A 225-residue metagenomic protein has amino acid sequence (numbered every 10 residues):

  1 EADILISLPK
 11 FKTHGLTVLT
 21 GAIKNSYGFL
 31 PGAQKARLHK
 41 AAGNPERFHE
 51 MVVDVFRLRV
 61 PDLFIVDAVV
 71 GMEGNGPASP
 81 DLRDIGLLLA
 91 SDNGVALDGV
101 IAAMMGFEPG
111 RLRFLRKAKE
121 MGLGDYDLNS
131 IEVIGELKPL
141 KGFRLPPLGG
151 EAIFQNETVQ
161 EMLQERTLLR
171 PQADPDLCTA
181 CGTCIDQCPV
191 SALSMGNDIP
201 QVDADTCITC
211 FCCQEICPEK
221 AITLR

Functional and structural regions predicted by a protein language model:
E1-Q172: Extended, low-polarity segments enriched in aliphatic/aromatic residues
A173, T183-Q201, C212-R225: Iron-sulfur cluster-binding cysteine motifs and their immediate structural context in ferredoxin-like electron-transfer
L177: Functionally critical alpha/beta secondary-structure elements and their flanking flexible loops that scaffold catalytic
I208-T209: Extended, alpha-helix-rich binding/interface surfaces that flank or overlap catalytic cores and mediate recognition
